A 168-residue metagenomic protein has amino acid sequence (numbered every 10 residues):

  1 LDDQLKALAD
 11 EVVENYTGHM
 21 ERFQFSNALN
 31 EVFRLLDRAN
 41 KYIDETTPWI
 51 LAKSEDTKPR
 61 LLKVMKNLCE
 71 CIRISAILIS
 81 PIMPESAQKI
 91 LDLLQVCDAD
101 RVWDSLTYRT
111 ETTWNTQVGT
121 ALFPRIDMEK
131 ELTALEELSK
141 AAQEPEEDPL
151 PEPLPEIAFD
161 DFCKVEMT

Functional and structural regions predicted by a protein language model:
L1-A28: Long, amphipathic alpha-helical stalk/connector segments used for oligomerization, subunit docking, or mechanical
G18, F23, F33, D37-T168: Basic, alpha-helical terminal appendages of large translation-related enzymes
